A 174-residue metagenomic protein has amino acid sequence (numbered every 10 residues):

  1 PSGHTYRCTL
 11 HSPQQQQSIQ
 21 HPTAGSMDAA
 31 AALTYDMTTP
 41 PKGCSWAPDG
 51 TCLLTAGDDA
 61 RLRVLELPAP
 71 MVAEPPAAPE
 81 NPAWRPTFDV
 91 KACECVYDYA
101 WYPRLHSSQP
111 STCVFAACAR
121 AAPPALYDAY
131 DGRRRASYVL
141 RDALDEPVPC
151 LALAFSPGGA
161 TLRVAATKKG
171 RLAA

Functional and structural regions predicted by a protein language model:
G3-P13, I19-A174: WD40 beta-propeller repeat fold
